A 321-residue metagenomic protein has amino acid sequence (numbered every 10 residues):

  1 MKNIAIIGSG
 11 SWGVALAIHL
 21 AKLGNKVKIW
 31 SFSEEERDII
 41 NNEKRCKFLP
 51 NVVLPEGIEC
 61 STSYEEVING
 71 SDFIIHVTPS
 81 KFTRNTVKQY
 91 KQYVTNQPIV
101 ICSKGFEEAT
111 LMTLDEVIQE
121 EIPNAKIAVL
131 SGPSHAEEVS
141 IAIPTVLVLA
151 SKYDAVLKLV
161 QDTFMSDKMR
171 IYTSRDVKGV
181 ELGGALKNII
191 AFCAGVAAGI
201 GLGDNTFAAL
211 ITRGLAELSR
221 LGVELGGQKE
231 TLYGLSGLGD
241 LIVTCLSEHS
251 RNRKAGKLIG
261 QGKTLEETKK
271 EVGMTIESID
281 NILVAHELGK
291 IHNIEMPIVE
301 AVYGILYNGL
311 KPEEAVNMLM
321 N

Functional and structural regions predicted by a protein language model:
M1-V53, T62: NAD(P)+-binding Rossmann beta1-loop-alpha1 motif at the extreme N-terminus of oxidoreductases
K2-N3, Q97, T145: Nucleotide donor/acceptor-binding cores
V52-E59, P123-K126, D167-M169, I294: A short helix-to-beta-strand connector/capping loop
E56, Y64-A142, V160: Rossmann-like NAD(P)(H) cofactor-binding subdomain of soluble oxidoreductases
F82, Y93, V117-N124, P144-E230: Internal alpha-helical scaffold of NAD(P)-dependent oxidoreductase catalytic cores
I101, K126-S131, I171-R175, Y233 (+1 more regions): General beta-strand structural signal in soluble alpha/beta enzymes
A194-G195, V223-Y233, L241-N321: NAD(P)-dependent Rossmann-like dehydrogenase/reductase catalytic/cofactor-binding core
